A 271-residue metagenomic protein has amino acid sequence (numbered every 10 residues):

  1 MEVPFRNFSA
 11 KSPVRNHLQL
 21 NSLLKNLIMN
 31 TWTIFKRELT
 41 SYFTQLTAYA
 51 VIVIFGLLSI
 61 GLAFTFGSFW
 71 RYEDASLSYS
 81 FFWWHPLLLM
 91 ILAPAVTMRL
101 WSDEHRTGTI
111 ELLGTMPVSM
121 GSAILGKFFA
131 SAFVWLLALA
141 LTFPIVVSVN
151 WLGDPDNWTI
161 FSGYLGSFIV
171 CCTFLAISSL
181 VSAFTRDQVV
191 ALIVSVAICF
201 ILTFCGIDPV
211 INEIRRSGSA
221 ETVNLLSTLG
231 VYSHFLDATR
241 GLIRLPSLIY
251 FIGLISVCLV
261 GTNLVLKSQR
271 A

Functional and structural regions predicted by a protein language model:
M1-L23: C-terminal coupling/interaction segments
L24, F69-W70, A75, V194-V265: Terminal transmembrane helical anchor/hairpin motif
K25-A50, A271: Aromatic- and glycine-rich beta-strand/loop motifs that create alpha-glucan
A48-F55, Q188-G206: Pore- or pathway-lining transmembrane helices of multi-pass membrane proteins that form conduits for solutes/ions
L62-F64, R71, L88, F129-V190 (+1 more regions): Secretory targeting signals
F81-D103: Long, hydrophobic alpha-helical segments
A93-T97, I145, A176-I177, G261-T262: Hydrophobic/aromatic residues in alpha-helical transmembrane segments
L100-A130: Helix-loop-helix units of permease transmembrane domains in multi-pass membrane transporters, especially ABC
